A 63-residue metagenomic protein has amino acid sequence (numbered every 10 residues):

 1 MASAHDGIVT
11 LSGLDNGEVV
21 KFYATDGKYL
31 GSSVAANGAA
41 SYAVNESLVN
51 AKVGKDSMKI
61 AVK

Functional and structural regions predicted by a protein language model:
M1-V19, A43-E46: Glycine-centered coil/turn sites that cap beta-strands in beta-rich domains
S12-L14, T25, K52-D56: Short strand-coil-strand connectors
Y23-K28, V49: Short, glycine-anchored, charge-dense loop/turn motifs used at functional sites
L30-A36: Short beta-strand segments within Ig-like beta-sandwich modules, predominantly Fibronectin type-III
G38-Y42: Short strand-edge motifs at loop-to-beta-strand transitions and within beta-strands of extracellular beta-rich domains
L48-K63: C-terminal tail/sorting-segment detector
